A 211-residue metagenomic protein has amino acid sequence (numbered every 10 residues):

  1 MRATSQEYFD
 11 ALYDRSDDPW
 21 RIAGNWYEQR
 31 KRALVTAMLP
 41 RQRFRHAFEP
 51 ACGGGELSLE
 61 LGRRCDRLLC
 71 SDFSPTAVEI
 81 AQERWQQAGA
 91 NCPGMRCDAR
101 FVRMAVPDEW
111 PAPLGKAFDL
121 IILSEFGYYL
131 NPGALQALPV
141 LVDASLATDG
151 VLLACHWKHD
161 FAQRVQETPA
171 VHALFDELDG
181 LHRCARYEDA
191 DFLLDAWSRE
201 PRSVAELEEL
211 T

Functional and structural regions predicted by a protein language model:
M1-P50, G54-L114, L130-A144, V151-T211: Class I (Rossmann-like) S-adenosyl-L-methionine-dependent methyltransferase catalytic domain, capturing the SAM-binding
I122: A conserved beta-strand element that flanks and buttresses the S-adenosyl-L-methionine
F126: Hydrophobic adenine-recognition pocket in adenosine-nucleotide-binding enzymes
